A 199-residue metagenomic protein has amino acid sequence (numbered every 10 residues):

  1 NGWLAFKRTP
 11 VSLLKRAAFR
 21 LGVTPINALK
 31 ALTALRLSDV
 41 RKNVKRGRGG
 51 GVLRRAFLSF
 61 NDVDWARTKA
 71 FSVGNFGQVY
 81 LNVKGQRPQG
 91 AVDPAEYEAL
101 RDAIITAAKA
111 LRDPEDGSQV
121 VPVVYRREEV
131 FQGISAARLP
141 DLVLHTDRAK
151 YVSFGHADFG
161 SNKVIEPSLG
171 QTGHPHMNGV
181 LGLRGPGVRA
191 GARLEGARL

Functional and structural regions predicted by a protein language model:
N1-A157: Secreted, luminal/periplasmic, and some membrane-associated catalytic domains that remodel anionic oxygen-ester
T146-R198: Low-complexity, glycine/alanine/valine/leucine- and proline-rich hydrophobic stretches
